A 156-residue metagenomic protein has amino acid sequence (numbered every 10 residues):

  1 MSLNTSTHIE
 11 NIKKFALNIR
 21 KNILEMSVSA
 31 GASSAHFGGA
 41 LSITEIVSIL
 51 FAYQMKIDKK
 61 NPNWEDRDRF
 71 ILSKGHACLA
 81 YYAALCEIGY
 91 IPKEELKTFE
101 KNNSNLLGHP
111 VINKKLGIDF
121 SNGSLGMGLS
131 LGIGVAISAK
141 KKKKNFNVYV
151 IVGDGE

Functional and structural regions predicted by a protein language model:
M1-I19: N-terminal hydrophobic or amphipathic helices/low-complexity stretches enriched in small/hydrophobic/Pro/Gly
F15-R20, S104-G108: Short hydrophobic/aromatic-rich motifs at helix boundaries and adjacent loops
A16-S34: N-terminal capping segment at the start of a domain
G31, L41-E156: Cofactor-binding active-site loop characterized by glycine-rich and histidine/acidic residues
